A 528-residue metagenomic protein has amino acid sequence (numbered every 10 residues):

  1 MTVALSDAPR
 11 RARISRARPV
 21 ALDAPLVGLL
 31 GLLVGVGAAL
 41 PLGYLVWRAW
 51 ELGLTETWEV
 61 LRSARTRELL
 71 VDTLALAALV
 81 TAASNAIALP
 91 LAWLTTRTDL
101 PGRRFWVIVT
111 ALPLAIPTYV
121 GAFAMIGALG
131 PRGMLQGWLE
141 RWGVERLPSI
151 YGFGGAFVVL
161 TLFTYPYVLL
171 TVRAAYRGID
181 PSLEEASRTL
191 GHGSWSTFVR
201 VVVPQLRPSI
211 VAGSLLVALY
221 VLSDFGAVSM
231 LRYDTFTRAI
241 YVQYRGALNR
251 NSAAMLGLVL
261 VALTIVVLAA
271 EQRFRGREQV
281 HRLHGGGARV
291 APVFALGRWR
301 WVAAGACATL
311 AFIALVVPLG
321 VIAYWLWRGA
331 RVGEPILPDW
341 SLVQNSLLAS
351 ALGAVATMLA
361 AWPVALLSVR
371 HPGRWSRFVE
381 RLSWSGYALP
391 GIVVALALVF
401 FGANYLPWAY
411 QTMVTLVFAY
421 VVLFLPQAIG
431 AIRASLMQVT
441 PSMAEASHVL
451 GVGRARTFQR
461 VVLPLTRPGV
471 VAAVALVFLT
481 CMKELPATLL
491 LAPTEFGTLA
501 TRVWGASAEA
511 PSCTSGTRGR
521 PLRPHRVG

Functional and structural regions predicted by a protein language model:
V3-P9, V46-W58, G130-W142, L231-T237 (+4 more regions): Peri-membrane helix termini and adjoining interfacial loops of integral membrane proteins
D7, R11-R16, A269-C307: Alpha-helical transmembrane segments of integral membrane proteins
A21-L52, R62-R177, V203-G226, A253-Q272 (+6 more regions): Membrane-water interface segments at the C-terminal ends of transmembrane alpha-helices in multi-pass inner-membrane
L70, G191-H192, R200: Polytopic alpha-helical membrane proteins, predominantly small-molecule transporters/carriers
G127, L222-A247, L485-S512: Glycine-rich helix-loop "coupling/hinge" segments at transmembrane-helix boundaries in multipass transporters
P166, E184-A186, S196: Internal catalytic domains of large membrane-associated glycosyltransferases
L183, R250, M443: Helix-turn-helix DNA-binding elements, focusing on the entry/boundary residues of the two helices that contact DNA
S187-R188, S447: The alpha-helix within a helix-turn-helix
